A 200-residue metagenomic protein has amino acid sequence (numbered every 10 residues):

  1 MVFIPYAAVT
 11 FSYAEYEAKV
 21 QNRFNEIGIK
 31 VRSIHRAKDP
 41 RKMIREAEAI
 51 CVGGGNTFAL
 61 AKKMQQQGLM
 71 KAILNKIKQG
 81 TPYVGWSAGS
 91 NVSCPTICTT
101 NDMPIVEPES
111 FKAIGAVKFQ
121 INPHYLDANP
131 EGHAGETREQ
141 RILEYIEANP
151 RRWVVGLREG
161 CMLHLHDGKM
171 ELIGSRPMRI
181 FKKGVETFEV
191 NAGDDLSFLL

Functional and structural regions predicted by a protein language model:
M1-G53, T187-G193, L200: N-terminal beta1-alpha1 cap of cysteine-dependent amidohydrolase-like domains
F3, F11-E15, T99, M103-L200: C-terminal and late-domain segments of enzyme folds
T10, T57-F58, S90-S93, M162-H164: Short, active-site-adjacent cap segments at secondary-structure transitions
A18-K19, Q65-K71, I105, E136-R138: Charged helix-capping and loop-helix junction motifs
R32-I34, V52, V84-W86, V155-G156: General beta-strand structural signal in soluble alpha/beta enzymes
E46, Q66-G80: Catalytic-core regions built around general acid/base machinery
C51-G54, I77-T96: Catalytic nucleophile loop
T57-Q67, E131: Glycine/threonine-rich flexible loop motifs
